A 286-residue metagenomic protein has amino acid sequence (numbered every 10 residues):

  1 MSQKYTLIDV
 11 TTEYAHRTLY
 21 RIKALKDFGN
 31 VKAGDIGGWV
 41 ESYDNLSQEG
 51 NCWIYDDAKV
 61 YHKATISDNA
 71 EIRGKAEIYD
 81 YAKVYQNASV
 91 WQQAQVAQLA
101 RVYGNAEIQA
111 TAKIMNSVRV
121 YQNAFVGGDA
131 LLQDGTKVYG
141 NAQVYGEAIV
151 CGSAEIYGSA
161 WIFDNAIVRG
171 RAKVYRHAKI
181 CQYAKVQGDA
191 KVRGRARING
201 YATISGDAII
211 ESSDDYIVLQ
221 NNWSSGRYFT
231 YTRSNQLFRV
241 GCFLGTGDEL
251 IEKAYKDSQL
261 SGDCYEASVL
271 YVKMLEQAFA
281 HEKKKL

Functional and structural regions predicted by a protein language model:
M1-N51, N141, Q220-L286: Terminal amphipathic alpha-helical/low-complexity segments used for targeting or macromolecular assembly
N51-S213: A detector of tandem-repeat and repeat-rich interaction/domain scaffolds
I204, I210-R227: Low-complexity, polybasic segments enriched for Lys interleaved with small residues
